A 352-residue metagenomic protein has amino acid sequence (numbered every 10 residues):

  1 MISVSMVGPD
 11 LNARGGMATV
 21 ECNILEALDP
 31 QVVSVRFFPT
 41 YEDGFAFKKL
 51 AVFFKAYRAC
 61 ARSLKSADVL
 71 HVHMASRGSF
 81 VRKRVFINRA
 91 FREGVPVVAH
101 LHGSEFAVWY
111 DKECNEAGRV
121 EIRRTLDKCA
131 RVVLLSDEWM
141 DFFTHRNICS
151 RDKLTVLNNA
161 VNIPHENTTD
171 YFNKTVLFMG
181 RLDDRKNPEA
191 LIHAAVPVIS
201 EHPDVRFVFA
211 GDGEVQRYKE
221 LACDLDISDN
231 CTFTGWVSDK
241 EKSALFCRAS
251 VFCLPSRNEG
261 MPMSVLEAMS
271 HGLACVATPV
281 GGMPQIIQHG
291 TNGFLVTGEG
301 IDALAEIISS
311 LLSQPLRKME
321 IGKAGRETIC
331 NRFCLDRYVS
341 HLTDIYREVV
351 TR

Functional and structural regions predicted by a protein language model:
S5, P164, T168-P197, V208-A210: Conserved donor-binding/catalytic core segment of Leloir-type glycosyltransferases
E138, A160: Carbohydrate-associated surface elements
K219-V237: Nucleotide-activated donor-binding/catalytic signature segment of Leloir-type glycosyltransferases, i.e., the conserved
W236-V237, A244-A249: Short alpha-helical donor nucleotide-sugar binding micro-motif in glycosyltransferases
R257: Aromatic "clamp/platform" in nucleotide-sugar-dependent glycosyltransferases that forms part of the donor/acceptor
A274-A277: Short hydrophobic beta-strand element within catalytic cores of glycosyltransferases and related nucleotide-activated
H289-G290, F294-I301, S310-P315: Conserved acidic donor-binding segment of nucleotide-sugar-dependent glycosyltransferases
A303, S310, R317-R332, Y338 (+1 more regions): A short, well-ordered alpha-helix in the C-terminal region of glycosyltransferases
